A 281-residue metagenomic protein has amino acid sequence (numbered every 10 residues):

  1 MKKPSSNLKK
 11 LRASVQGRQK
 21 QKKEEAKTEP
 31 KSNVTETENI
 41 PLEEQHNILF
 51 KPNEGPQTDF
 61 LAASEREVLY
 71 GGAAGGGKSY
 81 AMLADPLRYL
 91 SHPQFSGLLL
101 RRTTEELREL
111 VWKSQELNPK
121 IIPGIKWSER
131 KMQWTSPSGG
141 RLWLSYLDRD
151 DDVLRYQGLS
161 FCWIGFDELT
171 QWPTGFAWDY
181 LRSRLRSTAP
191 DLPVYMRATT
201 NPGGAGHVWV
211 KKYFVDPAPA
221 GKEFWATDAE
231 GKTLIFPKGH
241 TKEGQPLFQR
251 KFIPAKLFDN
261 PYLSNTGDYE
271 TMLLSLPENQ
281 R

Functional and structural regions predicted by a protein language model:
K2-R281: Phosphate/NTP-binding elements of NTP-utilizing enzymes
